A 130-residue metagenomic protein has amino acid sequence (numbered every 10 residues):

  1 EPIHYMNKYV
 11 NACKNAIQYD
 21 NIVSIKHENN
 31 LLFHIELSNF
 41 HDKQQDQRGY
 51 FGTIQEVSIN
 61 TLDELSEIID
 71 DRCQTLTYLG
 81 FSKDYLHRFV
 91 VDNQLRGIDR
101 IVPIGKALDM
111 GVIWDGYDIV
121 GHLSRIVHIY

Functional and structural regions predicted by a protein language model:
E1-T77, Y85-R96, I101-G121, I126: NAD(P)-dependent aldehyde/semialdehyde dehydrogenase
G80: Short beta-strand/turn micro-motifs composed of small residues that flank or help shape donor/cofactor-binding pockets
